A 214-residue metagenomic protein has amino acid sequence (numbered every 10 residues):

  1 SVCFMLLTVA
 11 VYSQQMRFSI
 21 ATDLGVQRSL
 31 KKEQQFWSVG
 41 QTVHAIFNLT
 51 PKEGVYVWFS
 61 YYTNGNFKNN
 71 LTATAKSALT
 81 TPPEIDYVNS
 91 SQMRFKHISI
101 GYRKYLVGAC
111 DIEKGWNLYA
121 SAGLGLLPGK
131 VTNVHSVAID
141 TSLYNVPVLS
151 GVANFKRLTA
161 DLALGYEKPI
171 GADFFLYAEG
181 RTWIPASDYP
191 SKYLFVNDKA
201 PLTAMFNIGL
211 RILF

Functional and structural regions predicted by a protein language model:
M16-F18, Q35-Q41, Q92-I98, W116 (+2 more regions): Residues that define the transmembrane beta-barrel architecture of outer-membrane proteins
S19-V26, A75-E84, A138-V146, A186-P190: Flexible, solvent-exposed coil segments and beta strand-coil junctions, predominantly the extracellular/periplasmic
I20-V26, V57-T63, A120-L126, L164-Y166 (+1 more regions): Transmembrane beta-barrel strands of outer-membrane/channel proteins
G25-K31, N64-N66, V107-A109, L127-V131 (+1 more regions): Sequence/structural signature of outer-membrane beta-barrel proteins
Q27-K32, P83-S90, V107, V146-V152 (+1 more regions): Extracellular loop and loop/strand-boundary signature of outer-membrane beta-barrel proteins
S38-G40, T72-T80, H135-L143, Y193-P201: Flexible, surface-exposed loop regions and adjacent strand-edge segments of Gram-negative outer-membrane beta-barrel
F47-I139, N207, R211-F214: Gram-negative (and chloroplast) outer-membrane scaffold detector with strong preference for beta-barrel transmembrane
G65-N70, L79, P83-D86, L162-F214: Predominantly the C-terminal beta-signal and adjacent terminal strand-loop region of outer-membrane beta-barrel
